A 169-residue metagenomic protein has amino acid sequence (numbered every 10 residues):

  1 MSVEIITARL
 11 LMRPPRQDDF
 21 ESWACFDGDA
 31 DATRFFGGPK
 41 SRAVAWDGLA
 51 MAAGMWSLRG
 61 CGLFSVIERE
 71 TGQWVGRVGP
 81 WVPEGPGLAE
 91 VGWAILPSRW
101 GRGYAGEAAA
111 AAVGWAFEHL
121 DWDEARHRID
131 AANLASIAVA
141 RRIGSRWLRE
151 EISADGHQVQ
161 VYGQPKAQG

Functional and structural regions predicted by a protein language model:
M1-F35, A50-M51, L63-G169: Acyl-donor (CoA/ACP) binding surface of acyl/acetyltransferases
S41-G60: Active-site rim helix/loop that mediates acceptor-substrate recognition in acyltransferases
